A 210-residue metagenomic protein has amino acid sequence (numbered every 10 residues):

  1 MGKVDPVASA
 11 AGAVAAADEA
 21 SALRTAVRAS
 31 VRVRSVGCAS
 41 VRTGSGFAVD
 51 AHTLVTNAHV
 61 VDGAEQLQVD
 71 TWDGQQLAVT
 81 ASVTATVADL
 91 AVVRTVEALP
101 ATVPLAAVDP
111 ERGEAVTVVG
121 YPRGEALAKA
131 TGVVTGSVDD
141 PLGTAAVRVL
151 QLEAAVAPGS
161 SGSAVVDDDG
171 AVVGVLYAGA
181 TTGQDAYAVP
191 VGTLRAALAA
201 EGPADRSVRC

Functional and structural regions predicted by a protein language model:
M1-A20, A199-C210: N-terminal targeting leaders that route proteins to membranes or the secretory/organellar pathways
A8-G12, A17, P100-P104, Y121 (+1 more regions): Second-shell loop/turn segments in exported
A16-S21, A29-T53, N57, Q75-A78 (+2 more regions): A conserved glycine-rich beta-strand in the N-terminal activation segment of trypsin-fold
V27-R32, A91-T102, L127-C210: Active-site region of chymotrypsin-like
V36, S82-V83, E153-V156: Short Gly/Pro-enriched turn/cap motifs at secondary-structure boundaries
G37-A39, D73, D169, G179: Solvent-exposed strand-loop boundary residues in beta-sheet-rich modules
S40-T43, G63, A157-S161: Short, small/polar residue-rich loop motifs at catalytic or cofactor-binding pockets
T43, D50-A128, D205-S207: Conserved active-site neighborhood of the chymotrypsin/trypsin-like protease fold
